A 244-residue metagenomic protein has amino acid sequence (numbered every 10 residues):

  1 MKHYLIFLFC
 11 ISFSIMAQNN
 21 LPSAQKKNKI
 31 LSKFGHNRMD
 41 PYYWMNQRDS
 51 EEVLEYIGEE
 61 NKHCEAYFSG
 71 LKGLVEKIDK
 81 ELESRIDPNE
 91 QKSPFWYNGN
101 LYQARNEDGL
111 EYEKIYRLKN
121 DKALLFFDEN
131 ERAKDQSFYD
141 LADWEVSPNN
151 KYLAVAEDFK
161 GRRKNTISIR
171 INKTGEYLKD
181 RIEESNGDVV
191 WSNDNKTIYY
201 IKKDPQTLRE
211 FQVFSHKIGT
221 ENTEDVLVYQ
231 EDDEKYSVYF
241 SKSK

Functional and structural regions predicted by a protein language model:
Y4-S12: Sec-dependent N-terminal signal peptides
F7, A17-K244: Beta-propeller folds
